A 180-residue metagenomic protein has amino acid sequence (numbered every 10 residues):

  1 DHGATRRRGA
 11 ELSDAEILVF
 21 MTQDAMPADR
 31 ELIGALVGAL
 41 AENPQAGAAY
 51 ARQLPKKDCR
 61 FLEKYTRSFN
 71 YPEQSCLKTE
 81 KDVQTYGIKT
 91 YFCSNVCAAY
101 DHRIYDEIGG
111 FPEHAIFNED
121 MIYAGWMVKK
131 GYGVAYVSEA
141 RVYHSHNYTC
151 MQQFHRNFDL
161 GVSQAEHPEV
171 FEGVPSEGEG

Functional and structural regions predicted by a protein language model:
D1-S13: Glycine-rich, basic loop-to-helix element that forms the pyrophosphate-binding segment of sugar-nucleotide handling
D14-A15, S94-I108: Conserved nucleotide-sugar donor-binding and metal-coordinating catalytic region shared by glycosyltransferases
L18: Short aromatic/hydrophobic "clamp" motif used to bind/position activated sugar donors
M21-D24, P112: Active-site acidic Asp-centered loop
M26, E31-K64: Conserved donor NDP-sugar-binding/catalytic core segment of glycosyltransferases
K81-Y100, I116: A recurrent flexible, glycine/aromatic-enriched loop bordering the glycosyltransferase active site that acts as
F117-Y123: Acidic donor-binding loop at a coil-to-helix junction in glycosyltransferase catalytic cores that engages
V134, A140-G180: Active-site-adjacent helix/loop segment of glycosyltransferases that harbors family-specific signature motifs
